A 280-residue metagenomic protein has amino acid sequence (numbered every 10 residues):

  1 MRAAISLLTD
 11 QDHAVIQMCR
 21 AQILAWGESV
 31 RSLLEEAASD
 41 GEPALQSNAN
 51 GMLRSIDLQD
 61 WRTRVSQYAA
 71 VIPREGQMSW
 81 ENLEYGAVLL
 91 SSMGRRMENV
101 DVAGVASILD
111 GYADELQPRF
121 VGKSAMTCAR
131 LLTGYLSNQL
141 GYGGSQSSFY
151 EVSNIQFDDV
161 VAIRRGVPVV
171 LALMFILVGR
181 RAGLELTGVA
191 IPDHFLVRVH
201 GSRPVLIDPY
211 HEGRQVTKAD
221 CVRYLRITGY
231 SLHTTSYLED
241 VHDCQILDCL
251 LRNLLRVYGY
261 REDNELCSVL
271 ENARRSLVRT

Functional and structural regions predicted by a protein language model:
M1-T280: A structural boundary/capping signal
